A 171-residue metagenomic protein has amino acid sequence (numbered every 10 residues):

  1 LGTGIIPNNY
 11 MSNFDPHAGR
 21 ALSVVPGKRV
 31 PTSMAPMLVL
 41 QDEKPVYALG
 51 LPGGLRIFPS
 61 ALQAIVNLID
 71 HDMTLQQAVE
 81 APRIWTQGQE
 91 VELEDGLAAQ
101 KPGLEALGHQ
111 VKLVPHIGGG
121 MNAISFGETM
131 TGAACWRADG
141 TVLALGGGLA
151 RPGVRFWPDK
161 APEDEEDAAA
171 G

Functional and structural regions predicted by a protein language model:
L1-I117, P158-K160, D167-G171: Proteins synthesized as precursors that undergo proteolytic processing into mature forms
P102, A106-G171: In a subset of proteins, long, contiguous C-terminal domains/tails are tracked
